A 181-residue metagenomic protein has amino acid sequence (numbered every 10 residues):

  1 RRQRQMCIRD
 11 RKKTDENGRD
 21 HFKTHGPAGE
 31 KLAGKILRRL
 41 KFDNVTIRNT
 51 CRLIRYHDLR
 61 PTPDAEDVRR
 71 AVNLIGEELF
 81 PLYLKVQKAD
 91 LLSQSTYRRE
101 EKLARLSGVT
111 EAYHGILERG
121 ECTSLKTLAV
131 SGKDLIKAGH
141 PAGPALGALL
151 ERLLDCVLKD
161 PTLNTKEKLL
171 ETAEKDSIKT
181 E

Functional and structural regions predicted by a protein language model:
R1-I8: Short, small-residue-biased leader/transition segments that mark boundaries at the very start of proteins
R2, T24-K31, R48, R52-R55 (+1 more regions): A broad detector of short, well-ordered amphipathic alpha-helices that serve as recognition/interaction surfaces
R2, T46-T50, L82-L84, A145 (+2 more regions): Residue-level detector of well-ordered alpha-helical segments, enriched for hydrophobic/aromatic packing positions
R9, D58, T62, S177-I178: Short alpha-helix boundary/capping elements
R9-D15: Catalytic Zn2+-binding segment of zinc metalloproteases
D15-I36, L40, T46: Divalent-cation-assisted or electrostatically stabilized phosphate/pyrophosphate-binding catalytic cores
A33-R39, S93-E181: Charged substrate- and nucleic-acid-binding regions of tRNA-handling and nucleotidyl-transfer enzymes, centered on
F42-E100: Histidine/acidic-rich helix-loop-helix segments that form or flank divalent-metal centers in metalloenzyme catalytic
